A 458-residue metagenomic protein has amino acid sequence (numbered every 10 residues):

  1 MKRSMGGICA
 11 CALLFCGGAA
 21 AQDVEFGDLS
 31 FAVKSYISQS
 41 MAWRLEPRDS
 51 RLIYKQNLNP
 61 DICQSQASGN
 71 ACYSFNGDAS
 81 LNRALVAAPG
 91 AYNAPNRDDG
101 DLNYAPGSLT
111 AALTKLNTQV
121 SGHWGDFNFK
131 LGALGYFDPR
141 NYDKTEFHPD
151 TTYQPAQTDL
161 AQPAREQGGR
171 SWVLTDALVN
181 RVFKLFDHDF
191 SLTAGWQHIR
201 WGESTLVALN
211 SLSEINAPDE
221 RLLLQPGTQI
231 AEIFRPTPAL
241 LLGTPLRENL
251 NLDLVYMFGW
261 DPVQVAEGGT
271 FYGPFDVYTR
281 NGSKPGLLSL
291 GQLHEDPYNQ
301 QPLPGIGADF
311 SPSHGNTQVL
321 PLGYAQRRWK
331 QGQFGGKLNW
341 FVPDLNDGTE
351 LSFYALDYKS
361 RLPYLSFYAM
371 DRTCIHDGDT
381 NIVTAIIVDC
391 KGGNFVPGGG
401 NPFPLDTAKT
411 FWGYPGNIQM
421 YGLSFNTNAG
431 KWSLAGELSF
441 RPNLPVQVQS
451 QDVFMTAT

Functional and structural regions predicted by a protein language model:
D28, W124-F127, F183-H188, R235 (+5 more regions): Outer-membrane beta-barrel channels and translocator barrels
L29, T110-T114, R170-T175, F234-P238 (+2 more regions): Residues that define the transmembrane beta-barrel architecture of outer-membrane proteins
F31-Q39, G125, F129-L131, F190-A194 (+4 more regions): Transmembrane beta-strands of outer-membrane beta-barrel proteins
S35, L116-G122, L131, D176-R181 (+5 more regions): Residues on the lipid-exposed face of transmembrane beta-strands in outer-membrane beta-barrel proteins
Q39-L45, G135-P139, W196-R200, Y256-P262 (+4 more regions): Transmembrane beta-strands of outer-membrane beta-barrel pores
R51-G100, Y142-P163, S213-Q225, T270-L320 (+2 more regions): Solvent-exposed loop segments that connect transmembrane elements
G125-F275: Outer membrane beta-barrel
L320, Y324-T458: Long, internal scaffold/assembly segments composed of regular secondary structure
